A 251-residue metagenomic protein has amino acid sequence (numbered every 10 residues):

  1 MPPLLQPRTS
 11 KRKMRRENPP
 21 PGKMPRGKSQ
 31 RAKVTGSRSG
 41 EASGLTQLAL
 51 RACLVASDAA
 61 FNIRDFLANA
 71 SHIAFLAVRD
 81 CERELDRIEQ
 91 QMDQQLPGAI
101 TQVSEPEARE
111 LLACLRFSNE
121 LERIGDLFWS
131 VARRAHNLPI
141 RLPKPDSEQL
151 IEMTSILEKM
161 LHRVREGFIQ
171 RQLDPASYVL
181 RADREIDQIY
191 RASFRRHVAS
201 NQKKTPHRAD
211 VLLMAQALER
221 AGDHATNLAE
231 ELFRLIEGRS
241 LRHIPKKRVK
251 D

Functional and structural regions predicted by a protein language model:
P2-D251: Cytosolic, long alpha-helical scaffolding segments
